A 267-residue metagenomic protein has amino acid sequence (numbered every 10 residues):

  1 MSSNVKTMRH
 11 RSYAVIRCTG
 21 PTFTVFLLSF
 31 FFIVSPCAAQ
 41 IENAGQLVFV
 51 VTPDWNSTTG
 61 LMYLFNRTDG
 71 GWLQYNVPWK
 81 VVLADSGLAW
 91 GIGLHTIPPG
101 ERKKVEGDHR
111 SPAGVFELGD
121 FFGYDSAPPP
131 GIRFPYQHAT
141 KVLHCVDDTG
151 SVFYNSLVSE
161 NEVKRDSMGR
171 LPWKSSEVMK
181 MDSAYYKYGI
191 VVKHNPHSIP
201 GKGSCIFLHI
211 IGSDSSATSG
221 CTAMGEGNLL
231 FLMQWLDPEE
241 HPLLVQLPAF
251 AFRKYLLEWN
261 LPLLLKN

Functional and structural regions predicted by a protein language model:
M1-C18: N-terminal secretory signal peptides that target proteins for export/translocation
Y13-V15, T19-T24, H95, L118: Intrinsically disordered, low-complexity, compositionally biased regions/tails
P21-V34: Bacterial N-terminal signal peptides
S35-A39: Sec/Tat signal peptide C-region and signal peptidase I cleavage site
Q40-S219, G227-N267: Cell wall/extracellular polymer interaction/catalysis modules
M224: A conserved hydrophobic position in a structured secondary element of the catalytic/binding core that shapes
